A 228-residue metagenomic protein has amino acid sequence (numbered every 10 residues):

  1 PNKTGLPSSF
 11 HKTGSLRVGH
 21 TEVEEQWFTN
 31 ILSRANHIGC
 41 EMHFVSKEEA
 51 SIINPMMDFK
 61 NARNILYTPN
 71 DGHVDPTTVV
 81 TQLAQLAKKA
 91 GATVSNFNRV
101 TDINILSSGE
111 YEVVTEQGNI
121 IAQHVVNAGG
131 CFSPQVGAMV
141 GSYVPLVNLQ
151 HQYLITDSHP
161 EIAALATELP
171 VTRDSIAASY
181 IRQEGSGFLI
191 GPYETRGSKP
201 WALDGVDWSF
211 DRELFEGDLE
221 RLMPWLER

Functional and structural regions predicted by a protein language model:
P1-I53, I176-I181, G185: Dinucleotide-binding Rossmann-like beta1-alpha1 core, especially the glycine-rich loop that anchors the ADP
P7-H11, P145-V147, T172: Short beta-strand
S15-G19, I65-Y67, Y153: Short aromatic/hydrophobic contact patches that present stacked aromatics for nucleic-acid/ligand binding
V23, I53-A62, N104-E112: A short, glycine/Asx- and small/polar-enriched loop/turn that sits immediately N-terminal to a beta-strand
E25-F28, K47, V80, L222-L226: A general structural signal for well-ordered alpha-helical segments in protein cores
L66-H124, F132: Helical element adjacent to the flavin cofactor pocket in flavoenzyme catalytic cores
T115, N119-L169: Central helical "cap/lid" subdomain
S142-Y143, H159-R228: Active-site lid/adjacent beta-loop-alpha segment flanking the redox-cofactor pocket in flavoenzymes
